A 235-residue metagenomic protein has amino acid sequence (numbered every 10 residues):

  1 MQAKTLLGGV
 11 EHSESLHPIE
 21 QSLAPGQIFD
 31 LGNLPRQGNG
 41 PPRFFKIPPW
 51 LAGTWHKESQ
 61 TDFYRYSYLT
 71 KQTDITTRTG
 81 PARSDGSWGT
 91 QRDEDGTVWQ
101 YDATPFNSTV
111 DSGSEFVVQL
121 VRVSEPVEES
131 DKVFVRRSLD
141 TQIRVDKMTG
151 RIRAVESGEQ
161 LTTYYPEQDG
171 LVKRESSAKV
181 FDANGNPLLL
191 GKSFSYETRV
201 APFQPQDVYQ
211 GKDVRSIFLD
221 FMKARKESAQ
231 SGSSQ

Functional and structural regions predicted by a protein language model:
Q2-T54, E58-E94, R199-Q235: Amphipathic/hydrophobic helical signal segments and adjacent flexible N-terminal regions that mediate secretion
Y66-S130, L139-D140, K147: Hydrophobic small-molecule pocket/channel-lining residues, especially in calycin-type beta-barrels
T104-L120, G185-P202, K223-Q230: A short, hydrophobic/aromatic-rich structural module that often spans a beta strand with its adjoining loop
G113-F194: Short helix-loop boundary/capping segments
